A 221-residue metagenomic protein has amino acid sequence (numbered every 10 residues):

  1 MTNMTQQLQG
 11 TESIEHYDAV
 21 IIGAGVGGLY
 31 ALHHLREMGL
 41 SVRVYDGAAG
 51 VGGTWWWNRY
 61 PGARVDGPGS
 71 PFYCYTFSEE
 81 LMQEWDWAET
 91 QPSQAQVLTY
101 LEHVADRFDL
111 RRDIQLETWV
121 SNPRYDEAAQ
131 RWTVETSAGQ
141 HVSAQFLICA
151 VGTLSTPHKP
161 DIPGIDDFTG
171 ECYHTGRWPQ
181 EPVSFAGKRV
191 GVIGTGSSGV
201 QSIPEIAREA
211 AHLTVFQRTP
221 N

Functional and structural regions predicted by a protein language model:
T2-G10: A short, compositionally biased domain-edge/stem linker segment
Q9-H16, V20-V51, V142, C149-N221: Rossmann-like dinucleotide-binding core of oxidoreductases
R36, W56, D106: Short polybasic/polar patches that bind polyanions
W56-Y100, P220-N221: Glycine-rich active-site loop/strand segments that organize a redox cofactor
G67, D109, D113, H212-V215: A short alpha-helix-loop-beta-strand transition element characteristic of N-terminal alpha/beta dinucleotide-binding
C74, T133, C172: Conserved beta-strand positions that form and line the central face of beta-propeller blades
W87-T153: Feature captures the FAD/FMN-dependent oxidoreductase FAD-binding
